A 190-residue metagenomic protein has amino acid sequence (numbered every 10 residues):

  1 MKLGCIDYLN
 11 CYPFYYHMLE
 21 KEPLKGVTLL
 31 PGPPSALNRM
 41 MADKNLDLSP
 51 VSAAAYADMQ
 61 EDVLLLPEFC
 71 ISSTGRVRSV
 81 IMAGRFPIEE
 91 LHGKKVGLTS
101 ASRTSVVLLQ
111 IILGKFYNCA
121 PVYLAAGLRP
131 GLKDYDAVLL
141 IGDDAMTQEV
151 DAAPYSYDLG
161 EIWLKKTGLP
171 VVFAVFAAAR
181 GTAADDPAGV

Functional and structural regions predicted by a protein language model:
M1-E20, P31, R78-L132: Bilobed "Venus flytrap"/periplasmic-binding protein-like clamshell domains and structurally analogous long
L3, F69-I88, K165-G181: Hydrophobic/proline-rich hinge and linker segments of small-molecule sensing/allosteric domains, predominantly
Y8, P33, E68, S100-A101 (+3 more regions): Fold-independent oxyanion-binding glycine-rich loops and adjacent beta-strand/coil segments at enzyme active sites
L9, A54, F69, F86-I88 (+3 more regions): Short, flexible active-site-adjacent loop segments at beta-strand->alpha-helix junctions, enriched in small/polar
Y16-K21, L30, S35-S49, V106-I112 (+1 more regions): Short helices/loops that flank or line small-molecule/ion binding pockets
L24-I88, L108: Glycine/small-residue-rich interface belts in oligomeric ring/scaffold proteins and their assembly partners
K25, Q60-E61, H92-K94, D134-D136: Short coil/turn connectors at secondary-structure junctions
A125-V190: Pocket-lining segment of extracytoplasmic ligand-binding domains
